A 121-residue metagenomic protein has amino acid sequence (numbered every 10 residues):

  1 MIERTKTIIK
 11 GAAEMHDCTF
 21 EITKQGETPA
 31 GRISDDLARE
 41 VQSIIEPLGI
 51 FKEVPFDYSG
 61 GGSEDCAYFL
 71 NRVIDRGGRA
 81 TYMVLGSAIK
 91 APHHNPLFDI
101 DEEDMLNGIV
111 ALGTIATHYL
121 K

Functional and structural regions predicted by a protein language model:
M1-K121: Metal-dependent amide/peptide-bond hydrolase catalytic core, centered on the "pita-bread" metallohydrolase fold
